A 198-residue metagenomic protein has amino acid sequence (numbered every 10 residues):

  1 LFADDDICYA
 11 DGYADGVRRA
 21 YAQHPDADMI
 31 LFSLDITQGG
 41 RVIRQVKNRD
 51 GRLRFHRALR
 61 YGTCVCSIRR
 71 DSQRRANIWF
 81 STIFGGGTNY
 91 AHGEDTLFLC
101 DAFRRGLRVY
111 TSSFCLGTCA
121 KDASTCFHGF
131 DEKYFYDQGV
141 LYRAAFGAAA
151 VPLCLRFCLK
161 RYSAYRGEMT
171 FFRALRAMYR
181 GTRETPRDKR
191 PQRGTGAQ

Functional and structural regions predicted by a protein language model:
L1-C8: Short beta-strand-to-loop acidic/aromatic patch adjacent to the donor-nucleotide binding site
C8-R44: Conserved donor NDP-sugar-binding/catalytic core segment of glycosyltransferases
R41-R74: Short, flexible, basic/aromatic active-site loop/helix in glycosyltransferases
V65, N77, A91, R108-V109: A residue-level structural signature of the nucleotidyltransferase/glycosyltransferase Rossmann-like core
F80, G106-T118, F130-D131: Catalytic beta-strand/loop signature of glycosyltransferases that borders the donor
G85-L97: Acidic donor-binding loop at a coil-to-helix junction in glycosyltransferase catalytic cores that engages
A102-F103: Hydrophobic residues within well-ordered alpha-helices
G129-Q198: Non-catalytic, C-terminal membrane-associated alpha-helical segments of glycosyltransferases
